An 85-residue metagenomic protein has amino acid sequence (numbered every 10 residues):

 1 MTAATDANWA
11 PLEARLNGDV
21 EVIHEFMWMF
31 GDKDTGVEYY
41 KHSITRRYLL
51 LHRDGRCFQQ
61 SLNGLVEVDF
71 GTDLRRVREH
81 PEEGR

Functional and structural regions predicted by a protein language model:
T2-V20, Q60-R85: Mixed-charge, Lys/Arg-enriched low-complexity segments
V20-G71: Acidic, low-complexity, intrinsically disordered interaction modules
